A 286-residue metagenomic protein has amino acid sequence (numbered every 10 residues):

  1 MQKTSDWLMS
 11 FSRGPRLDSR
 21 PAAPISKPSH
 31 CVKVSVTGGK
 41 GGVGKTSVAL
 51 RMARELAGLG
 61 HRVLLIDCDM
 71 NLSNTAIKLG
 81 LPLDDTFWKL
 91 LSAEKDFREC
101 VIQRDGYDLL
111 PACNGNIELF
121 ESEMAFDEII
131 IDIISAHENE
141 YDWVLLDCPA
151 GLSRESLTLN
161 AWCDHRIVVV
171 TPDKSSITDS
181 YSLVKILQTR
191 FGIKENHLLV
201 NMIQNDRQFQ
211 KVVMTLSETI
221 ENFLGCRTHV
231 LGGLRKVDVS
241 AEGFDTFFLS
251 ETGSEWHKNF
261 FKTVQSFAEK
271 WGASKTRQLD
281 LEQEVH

Functional and structural regions predicted by a protein language model:
M1-K27, I193-H286: C-terminal lobe/tail of nucleotide-utilizing enzymes
P15-S19, L91-E94, F126-E128, L146-P149: Short gly/ser/thr-rich secondary-structure transition/capping motifs
K27-D69: Walker A/P-loop phosphate-binding motif and the immediately C-terminal alpha-helix
L50, R54-G58, A161, S182-K185 (+2 more regions): Short, well-ordered alpha-helices that flank and scaffold nucleotide-derived cofactor binding pockets
E55, I133-A136, L183-L187, T219-N222 (+1 more regions): A generic secondary-structure signal
L65-N139, E242-T246: P-loop/Walker-type NTP enzyme "switch/lid" segment
N71, L83, F126-I133, H137 (+9 more regions): Helical mechanochemical/support elements of P-loop NTPase systems and associated helical scaffolds
W143, C148-G232: Conserved catalytic-core segment of NTP-binding enzymes
